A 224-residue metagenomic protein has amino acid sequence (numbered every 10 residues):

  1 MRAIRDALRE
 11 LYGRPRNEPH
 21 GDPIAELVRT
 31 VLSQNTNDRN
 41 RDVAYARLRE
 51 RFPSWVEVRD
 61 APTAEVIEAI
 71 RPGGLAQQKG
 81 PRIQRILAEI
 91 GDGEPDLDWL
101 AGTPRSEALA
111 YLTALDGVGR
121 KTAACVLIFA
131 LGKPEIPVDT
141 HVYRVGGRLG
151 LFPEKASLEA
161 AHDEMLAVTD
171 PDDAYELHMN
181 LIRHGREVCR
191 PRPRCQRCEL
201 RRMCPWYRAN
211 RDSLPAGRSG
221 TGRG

Functional and structural regions predicted by a protein language model:
M1-R218: Catalytic cores of DNA base-excision repair glycosylases
T221-G224: Long, low-complexity, intrinsically disordered segments
